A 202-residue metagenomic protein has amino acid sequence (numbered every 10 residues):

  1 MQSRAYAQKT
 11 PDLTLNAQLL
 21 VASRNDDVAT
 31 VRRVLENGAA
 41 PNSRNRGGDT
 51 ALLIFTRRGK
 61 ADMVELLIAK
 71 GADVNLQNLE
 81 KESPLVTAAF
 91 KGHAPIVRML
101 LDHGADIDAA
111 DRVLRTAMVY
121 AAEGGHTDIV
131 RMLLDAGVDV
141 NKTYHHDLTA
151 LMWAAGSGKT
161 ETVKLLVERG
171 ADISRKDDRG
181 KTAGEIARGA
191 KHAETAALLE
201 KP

Functional and structural regions predicted by a protein language model:
T30, D62-M63, P95-I96, D128-I129 (+2 more regions): Conserved ankyrin/ankyrin-like repeat signature
